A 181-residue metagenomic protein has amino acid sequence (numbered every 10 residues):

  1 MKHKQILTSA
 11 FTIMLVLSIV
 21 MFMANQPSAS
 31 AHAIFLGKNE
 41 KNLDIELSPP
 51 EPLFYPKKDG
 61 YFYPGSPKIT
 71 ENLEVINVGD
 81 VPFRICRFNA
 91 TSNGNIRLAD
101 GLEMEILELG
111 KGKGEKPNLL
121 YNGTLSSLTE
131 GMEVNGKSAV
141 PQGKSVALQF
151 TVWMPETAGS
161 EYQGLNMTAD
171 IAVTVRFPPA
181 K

Functional and structural regions predicted by a protein language model:
K2-K181: Long, small/polar-residue-biased beta-strand-and-loop interaction regions
